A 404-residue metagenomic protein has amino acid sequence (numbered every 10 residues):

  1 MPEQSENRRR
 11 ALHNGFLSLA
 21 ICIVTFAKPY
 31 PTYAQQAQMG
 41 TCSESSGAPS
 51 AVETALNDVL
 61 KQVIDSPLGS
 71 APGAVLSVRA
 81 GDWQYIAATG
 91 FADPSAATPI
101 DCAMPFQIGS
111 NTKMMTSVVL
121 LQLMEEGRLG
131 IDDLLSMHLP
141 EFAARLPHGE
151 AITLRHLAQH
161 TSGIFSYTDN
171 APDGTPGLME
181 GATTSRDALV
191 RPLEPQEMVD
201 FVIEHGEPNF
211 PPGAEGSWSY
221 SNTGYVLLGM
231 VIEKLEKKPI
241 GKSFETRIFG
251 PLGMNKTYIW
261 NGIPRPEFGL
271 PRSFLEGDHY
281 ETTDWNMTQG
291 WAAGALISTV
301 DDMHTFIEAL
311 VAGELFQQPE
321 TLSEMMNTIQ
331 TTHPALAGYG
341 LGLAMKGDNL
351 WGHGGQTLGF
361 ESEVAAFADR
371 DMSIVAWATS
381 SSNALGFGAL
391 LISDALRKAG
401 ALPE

Functional and structural regions predicted by a protein language model:
E3-L19: N-terminal secretory signal peptides and thylakoid transit peptides that target proteins across membranes
T32-A34: Boundary at the C-terminal end of the N-terminal hydrophobic targeting segment
Q36, S382-E404: Short, gly/Ser/Thr-rich active-site loops of penicillin-recognizing serine hydrolases
E53-I108: Short, conserved catalytic-motif segment at the N-terminal edge
L68-A74, A96-L157, F210-G224, W291-G294 (+1 more regions): Short active-site loop at a secondary-structure junction that contains or immediately precedes the catalytic residue(s)
W83-I86, D93, L146-L358: Short, surface-exposed loop or secondary-structure junction motifs that flank catalytic or metal-binding residues
Y85-A87, E363-S381: Short, well-ordered beta-strand elements
